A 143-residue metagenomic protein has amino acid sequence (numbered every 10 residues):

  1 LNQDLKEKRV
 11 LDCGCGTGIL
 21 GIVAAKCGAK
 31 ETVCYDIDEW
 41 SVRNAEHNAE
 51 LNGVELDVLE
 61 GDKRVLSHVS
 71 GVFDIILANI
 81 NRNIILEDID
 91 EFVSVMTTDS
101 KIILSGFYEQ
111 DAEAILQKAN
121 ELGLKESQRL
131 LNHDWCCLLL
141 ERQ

Functional and structural regions predicted by a protein language model:
L1-R64: Conserved SAM/SAH cofactor-binding pocket of Class I
I37-L139: S-adenosylmethionine
R142-Q143: Substrate-binding/catalytic lobe of Class I Rossmann-like enzymes that use SAM or dcSAM, i.e., the mid-to-C-terminal
